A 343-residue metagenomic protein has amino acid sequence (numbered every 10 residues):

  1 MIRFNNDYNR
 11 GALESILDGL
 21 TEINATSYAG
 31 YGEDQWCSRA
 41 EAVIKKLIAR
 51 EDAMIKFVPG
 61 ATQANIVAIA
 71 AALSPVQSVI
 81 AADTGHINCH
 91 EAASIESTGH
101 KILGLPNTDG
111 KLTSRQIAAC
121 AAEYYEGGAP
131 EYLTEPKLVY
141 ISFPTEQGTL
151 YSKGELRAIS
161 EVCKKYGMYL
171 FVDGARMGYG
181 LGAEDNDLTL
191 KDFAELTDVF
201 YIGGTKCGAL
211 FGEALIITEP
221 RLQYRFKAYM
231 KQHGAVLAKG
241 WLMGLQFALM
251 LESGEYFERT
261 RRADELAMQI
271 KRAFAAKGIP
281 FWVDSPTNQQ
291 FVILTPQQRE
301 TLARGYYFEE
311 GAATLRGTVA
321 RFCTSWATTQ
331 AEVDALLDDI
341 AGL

Functional and structural regions predicted by a protein language model:
L13-G60, D83-N88, S94: Conserved N-terminal alpha-helix of the aminotransferase class I/II PLP-enzyme fold
A71-C89, A118: Conserved PLP-anchoring active-site segment centered on the Schiff-base-forming lysine
S74-V76, M268-G342: Conserved C-terminal alpha-helix-loop-beta "cap" of PLP-dependent enzymes that closes/shapes the active-site mouth
G99-P144, Y151-A158: PLP-dependent aminotransferase-class I/II
I102-L103, L170-V172, F281, F308: Hydrophobic beta-strand scaffold residues
T108, E135-P136, S142, L150 (+2 more regions): Active-site C-terminal subdomain of aminotransferase-like
Y151-A183: Catalytic PLP-binding core of fold-type I/II PLP enzymes
